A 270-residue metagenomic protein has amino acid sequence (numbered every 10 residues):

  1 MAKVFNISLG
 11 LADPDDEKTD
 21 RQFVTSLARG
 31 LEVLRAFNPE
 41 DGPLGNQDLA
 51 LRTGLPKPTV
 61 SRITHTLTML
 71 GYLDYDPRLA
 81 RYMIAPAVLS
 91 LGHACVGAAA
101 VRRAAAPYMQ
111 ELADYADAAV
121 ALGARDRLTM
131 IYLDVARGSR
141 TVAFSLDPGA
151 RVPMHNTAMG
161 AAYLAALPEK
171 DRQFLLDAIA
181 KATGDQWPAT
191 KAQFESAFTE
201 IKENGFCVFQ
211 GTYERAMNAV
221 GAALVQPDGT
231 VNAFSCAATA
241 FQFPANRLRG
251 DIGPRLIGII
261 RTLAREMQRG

Functional and structural regions predicted by a protein language model:
A2-D13, T141-Y213: Short, solvent-exposed recognition segments
A2-R103, R261-R269: N-terminal helix-turn-helix
A36, R52, R103-Y115, A121 (+4 more regions): Amphipathic alpha-helical regulatory segments at dimerization interfaces that relay allosteric signals between sensory
R78-A178: Amphipathic alpha-helical effector-binding/dimerization core of metabolite-sensing transcriptional regulators
Y132, F209, G221: Short hydrophobic/aromatic beta-strand element in the GNAT-like acyltransferase core that lines or flanks the acyl-donor
R215-A216, N232-G270: Juxtadomain coupling helices with adjacent low-complexity linkers
R215-A223: A short beta-strand signature within small-molecule sensing/ligand-binding domains used in signal transduction
L224-F234: Short hydrophobic/glycine-rich mini-motifs in sensory/regulatory modules that couple input to downstream signaling
